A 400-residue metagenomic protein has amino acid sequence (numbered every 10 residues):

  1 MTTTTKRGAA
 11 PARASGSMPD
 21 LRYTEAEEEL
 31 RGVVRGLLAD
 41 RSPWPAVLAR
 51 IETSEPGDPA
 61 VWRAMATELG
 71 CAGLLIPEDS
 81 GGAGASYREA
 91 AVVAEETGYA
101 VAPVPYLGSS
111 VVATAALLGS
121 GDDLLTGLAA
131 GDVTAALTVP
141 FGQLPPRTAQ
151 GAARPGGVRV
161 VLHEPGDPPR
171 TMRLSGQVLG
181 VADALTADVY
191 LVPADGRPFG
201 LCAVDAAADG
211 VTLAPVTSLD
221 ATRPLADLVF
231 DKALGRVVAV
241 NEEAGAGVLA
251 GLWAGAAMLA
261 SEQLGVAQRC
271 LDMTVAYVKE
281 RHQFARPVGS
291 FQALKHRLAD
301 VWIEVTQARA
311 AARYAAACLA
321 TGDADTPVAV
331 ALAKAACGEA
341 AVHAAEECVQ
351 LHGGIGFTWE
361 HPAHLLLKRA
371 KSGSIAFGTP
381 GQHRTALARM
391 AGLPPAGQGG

Functional and structural regions predicted by a protein language model:
M1-G98, G251-G400: Alpha-helical interface subdomain recognition
V47-E52, L107, T138-P140: A short, aromatic/hydrophobic, helix- or strand-capping loop or linear motif that either lines the entrance/gate
M65, E96, G119, G127-L128: Conserved catalytic core of Hanks-type protein kinase domains
L74-I76, L107-S110, A136-T138, D205-A207 (+1 more regions): Short beta-strands and strand-loop turn motifs
V104-G121: N-terminal glycine-rich flavin-associated loop
L124-Q268, D272, G400: FAD-binding core of flavoproteins
